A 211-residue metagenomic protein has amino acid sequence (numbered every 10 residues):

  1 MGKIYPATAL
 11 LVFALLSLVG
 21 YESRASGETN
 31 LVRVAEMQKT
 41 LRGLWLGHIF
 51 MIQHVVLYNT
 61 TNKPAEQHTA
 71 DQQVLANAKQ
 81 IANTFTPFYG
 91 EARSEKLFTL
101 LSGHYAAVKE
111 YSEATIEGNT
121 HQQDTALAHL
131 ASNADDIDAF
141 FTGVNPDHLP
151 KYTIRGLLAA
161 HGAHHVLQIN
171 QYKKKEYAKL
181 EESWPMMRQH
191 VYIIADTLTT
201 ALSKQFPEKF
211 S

Functional and structural regions predicted by a protein language model:
M1-A9: Bacterial N-terminal signal peptides that target proteins for export
L10-S17: Bacterial N-terminal signal peptides
L18-E28: Bacterial Sec-dependent signal peptides at the C-terminal "C-region" and cleavage site
S26-L31, A35, I116, H121-D124 (+5 more regions): A beta-strand edge to alpha-helix "cap/lid" segment located at domain peripheries
S26-Q72: Immediate post-signal-peptide N-terminus of mature secreted/exported proteins
G47, K96-I116, H148-E176: Long, amphipathic, charge-rich alpha-helical segments that form helical bundles/coiled-coils
I52-T142, H190, A195, A201: Alpha-helical segments in soluble extracytoplasmic regions
K179, S183-S211: A cross-kingdom marker for long, charged
